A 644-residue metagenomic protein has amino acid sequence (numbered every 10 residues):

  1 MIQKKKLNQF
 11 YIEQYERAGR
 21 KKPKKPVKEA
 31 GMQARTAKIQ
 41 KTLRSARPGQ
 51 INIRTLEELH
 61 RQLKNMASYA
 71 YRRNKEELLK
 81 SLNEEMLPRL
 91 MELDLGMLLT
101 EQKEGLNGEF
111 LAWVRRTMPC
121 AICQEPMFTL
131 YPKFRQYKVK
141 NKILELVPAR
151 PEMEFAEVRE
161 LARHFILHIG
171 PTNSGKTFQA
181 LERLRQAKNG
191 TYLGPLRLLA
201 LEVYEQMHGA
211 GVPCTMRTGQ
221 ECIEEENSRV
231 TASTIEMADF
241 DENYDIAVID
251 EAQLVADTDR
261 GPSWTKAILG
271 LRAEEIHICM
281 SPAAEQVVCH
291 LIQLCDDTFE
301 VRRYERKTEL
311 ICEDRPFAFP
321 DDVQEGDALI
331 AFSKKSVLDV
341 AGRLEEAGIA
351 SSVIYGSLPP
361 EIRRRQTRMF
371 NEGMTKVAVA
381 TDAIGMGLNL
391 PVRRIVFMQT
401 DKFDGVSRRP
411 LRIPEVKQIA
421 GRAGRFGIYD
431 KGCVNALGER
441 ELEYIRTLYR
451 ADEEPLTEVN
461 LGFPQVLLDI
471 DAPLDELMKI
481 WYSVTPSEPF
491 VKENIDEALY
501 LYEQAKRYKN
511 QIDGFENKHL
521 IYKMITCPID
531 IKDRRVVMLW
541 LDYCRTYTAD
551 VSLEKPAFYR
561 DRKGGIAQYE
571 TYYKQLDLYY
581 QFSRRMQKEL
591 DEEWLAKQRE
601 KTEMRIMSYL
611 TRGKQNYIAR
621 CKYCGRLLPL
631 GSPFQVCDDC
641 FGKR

Functional and structural regions predicted by a protein language model:
M1-E145, E157, P464-R644: Non-catalytic terminal extensions of ATP-dependent helicases
I166, P282-V287, L291-R343: Conserved interdomain linker/interface between the two RecA-like ATPase lobes of SF2 helicase motors
S174, L181, Q186-H208, A284: Conserved Walker A/P-loop ATP-binding site and its immediately adjacent core in helicase/helicase-like ATPase domains
N189-A200, H277-C279, E285, D322-A347 (+2 more regions): Conserved strand-helix element at the start of the C-terminal RecA-like helicase core
M207-D241: Inter-Walker segment of RecA-like/P-loop motor cores
M216, C222-E224, V353, L358-T381: Conserved helicase ATPase core of P-loop NTP-dependent helicases/translocases
Q253-E305: Post-DEXD/H (motif II) to motif III coupling segment of the RecA-like Helicase ATP-binding lobe
A283-A284, L390, R394, D401-D404 (+1 more regions): Conserved segment of the helicase C-terminal RecA-like domain
